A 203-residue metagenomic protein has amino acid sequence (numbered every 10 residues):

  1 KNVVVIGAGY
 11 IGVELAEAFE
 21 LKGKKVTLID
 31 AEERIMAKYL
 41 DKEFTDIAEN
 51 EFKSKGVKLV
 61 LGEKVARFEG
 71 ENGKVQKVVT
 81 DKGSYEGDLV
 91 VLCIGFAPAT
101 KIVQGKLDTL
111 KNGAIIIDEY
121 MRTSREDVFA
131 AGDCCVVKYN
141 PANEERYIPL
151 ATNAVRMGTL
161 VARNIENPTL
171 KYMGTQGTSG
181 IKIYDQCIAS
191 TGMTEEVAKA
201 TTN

Functional and structural regions predicted by a protein language model:
K1, N72-K77, S84-N164: FAD-site-proximal beta/loop scaffold in flavoenzymes
V4, T27-L28, F129: A structural signal for isolated positions on well-ordered beta-strands in alpha/beta enzyme cores
I6-I11: Glycine-rich Rossmann-fold phosphate-binding loop(s) that bind the pyrophosphate of adenine dinucleotide cofactors
G12, D41, L150-A154: Short, conserved glycine- and acidic-residue-centered signature motifs in active-site or ligand-binding loops
F19: Aromatic pocket-lining residues of Rossmann-like dinucleotide-binding sites
K22-I117, T169: A Rossmann-like FAD-binding core segment of flavoenzymes
C134-N203: Mid-to-C-terminal Rossmann-like scaffold of FAD/NAD(P)H-dependent oxidoreductases
